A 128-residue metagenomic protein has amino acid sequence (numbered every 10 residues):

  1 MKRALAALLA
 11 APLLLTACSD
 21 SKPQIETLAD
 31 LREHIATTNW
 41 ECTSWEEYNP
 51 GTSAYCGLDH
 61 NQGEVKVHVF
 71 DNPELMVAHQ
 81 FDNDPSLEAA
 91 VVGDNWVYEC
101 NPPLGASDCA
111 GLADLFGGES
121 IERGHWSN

Functional and structural regions predicted by a protein language model:
K2-L8: Sec-dependent signal peptide recognition, specifically the positively charged N-region followed immediately by
L14-A17: C-terminal motif of bacterial Sec signal peptides marking the signal peptidase cleavage site
S19-S21: Bacterial signal peptide processing site
I25-E26, A106: Soluble non-cytosolic domains of exported or imported proteins
E26-S86: Short, solvent-exposed recognition patches
V69-N128: Extracytosolic low-complexity repeat regions of secreted or lipid-anchored proteins
